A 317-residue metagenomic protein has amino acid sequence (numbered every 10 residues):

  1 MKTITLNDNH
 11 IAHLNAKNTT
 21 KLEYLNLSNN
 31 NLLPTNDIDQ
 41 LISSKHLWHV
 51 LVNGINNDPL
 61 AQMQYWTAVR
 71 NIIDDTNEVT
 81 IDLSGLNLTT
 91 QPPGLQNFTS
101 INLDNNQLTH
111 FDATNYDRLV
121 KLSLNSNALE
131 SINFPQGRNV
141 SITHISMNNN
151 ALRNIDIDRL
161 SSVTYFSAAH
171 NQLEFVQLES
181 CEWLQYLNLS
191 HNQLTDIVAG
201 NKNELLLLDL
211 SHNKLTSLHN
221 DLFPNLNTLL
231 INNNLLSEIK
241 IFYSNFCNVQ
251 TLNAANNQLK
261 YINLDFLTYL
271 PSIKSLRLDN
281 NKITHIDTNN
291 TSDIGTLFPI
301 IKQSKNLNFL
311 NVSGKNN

Functional and structural regions predicted by a protein language model:
M1, D74-H110, L119: LRR N-terminal entry segment and analogous cap-like coil->beta motifs
M1, I11, L22, S44-L47 (+21 more regions): Conserved hydrophobic position(s) of the canonical leucine-rich repeat
K2-L6, L25-L27, V50-N53, V79-I81 (+11 more regions): Conserved hydrophobic beta-strand positions in leucine-rich repeat
N7, N18, Q40-S43, D74 (+15 more regions): C-terminal capping segment of individual leucine-rich repeats
D8, A16, T20-Q64, N256 (+1 more regions): Leucine-rich repeat domain C-terminal region
N9, N30, I55, L86 (+10 more regions): Consensus "Asn ladder" position of solenoid repeat domains
L14, T35-N36, Q91, F111 (+8 more regions): Canonical leucine-rich repeat
L206-H212, D221-L222, N227-L267, S275: Eukaryotic tandem repeat interaction scaffolds
